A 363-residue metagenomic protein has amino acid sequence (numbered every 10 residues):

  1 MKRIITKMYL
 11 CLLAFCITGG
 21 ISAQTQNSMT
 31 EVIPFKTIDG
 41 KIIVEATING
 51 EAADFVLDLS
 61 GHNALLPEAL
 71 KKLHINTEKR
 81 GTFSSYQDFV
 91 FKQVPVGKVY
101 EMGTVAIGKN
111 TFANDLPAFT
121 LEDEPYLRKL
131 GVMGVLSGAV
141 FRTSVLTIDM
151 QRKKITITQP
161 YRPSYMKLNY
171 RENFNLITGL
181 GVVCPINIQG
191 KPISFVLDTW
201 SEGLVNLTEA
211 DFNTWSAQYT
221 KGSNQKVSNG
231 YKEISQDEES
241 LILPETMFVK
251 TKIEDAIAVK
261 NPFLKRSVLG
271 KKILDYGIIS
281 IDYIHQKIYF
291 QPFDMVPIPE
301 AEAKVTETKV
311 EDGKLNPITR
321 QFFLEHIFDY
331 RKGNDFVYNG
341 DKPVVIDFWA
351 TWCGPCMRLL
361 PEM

Functional and structural regions predicted by a protein language model:
M1-M29, T351: Bacterial Sec-dependent N-terminal signal peptides
A23-K314, E325, N334-V337: Pepsin/retropepsin-fold aspartyl endopeptidases
I75, I327-F328, G354, R358: Sec-exported extracytoplasmic/periplasmic mature domains
P95-V96, D237, P343, G354-M357: Soluble non-cytosolic domains of exported or imported proteins
V196, V345-D347: Short aromatic/hydrophobic contact patches that present stacked aromatics for nucleic-acid/ligand binding
I318-V344: A short beta-strand-turn-helix
F348-E362: Conserved redox-active cysteine motifs that mediate thiol-disulfide chemistry, especially di-cysteine Cys-X(1-2)-Cys
